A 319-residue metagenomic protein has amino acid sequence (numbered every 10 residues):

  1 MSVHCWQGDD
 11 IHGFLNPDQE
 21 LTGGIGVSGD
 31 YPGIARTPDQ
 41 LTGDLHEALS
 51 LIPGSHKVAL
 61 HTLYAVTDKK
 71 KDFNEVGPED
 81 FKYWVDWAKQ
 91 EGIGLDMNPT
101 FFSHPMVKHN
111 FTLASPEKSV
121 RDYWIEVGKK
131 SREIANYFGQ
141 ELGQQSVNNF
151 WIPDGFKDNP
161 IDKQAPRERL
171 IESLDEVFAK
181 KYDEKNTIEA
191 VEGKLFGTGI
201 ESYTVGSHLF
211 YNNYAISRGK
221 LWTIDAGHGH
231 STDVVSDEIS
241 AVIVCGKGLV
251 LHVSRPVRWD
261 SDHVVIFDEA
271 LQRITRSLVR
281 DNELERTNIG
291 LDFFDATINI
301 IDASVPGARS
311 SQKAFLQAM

Functional and structural regions predicted by a protein language model:
M1-P116, Y123, R132-E133, N186-T187 (+5 more regions): Alpha/beta catalytic barrel-like cores
E79-W222: Active-site acidic/histidine proton-transfer and metal-coordination neighborhood in alpha/beta enzyme cores
N186-A270: A compositional/structural signature marking long, glycine- and acidic/polar-rich segments with frequent tryptophans
